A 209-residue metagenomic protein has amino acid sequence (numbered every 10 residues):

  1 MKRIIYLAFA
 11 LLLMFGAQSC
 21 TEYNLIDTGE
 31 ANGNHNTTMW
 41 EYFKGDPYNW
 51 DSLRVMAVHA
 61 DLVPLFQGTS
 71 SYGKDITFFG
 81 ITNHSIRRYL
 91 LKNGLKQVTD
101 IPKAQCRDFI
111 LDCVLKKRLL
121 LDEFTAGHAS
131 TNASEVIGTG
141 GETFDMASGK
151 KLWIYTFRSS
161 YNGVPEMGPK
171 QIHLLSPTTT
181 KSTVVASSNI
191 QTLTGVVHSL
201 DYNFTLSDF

Functional and structural regions predicted by a protein language model:
M1-I4, L13-F43, D208: Bacterial Sec-dependent N-terminal signal peptides
T21-G29, S52, L95-K96, A104 (+3 more regions): Intrinsically disordered, low-complexity linkers and terminal regions that flank or interleave Cys/His-based
M39-D75: Post-signal-peptide N-terminal segment of Sec-exported extracytoplasmic proteins
F43-D51, G80, D100-Q105: Soluble non-cytosolic domains of exported or imported proteins
V58-L62, N83-L95, L111-L119: Sec-exported extracytoplasmic/periplasmic mature domains
S70-R87, N132-E135: Acidic helix-start/capping segments at beta-turn-to-alpha-helix junctions
F79-I86, I190-D208: FKBP-type peptidyl-prolyl cis-trans isomerase
D100-V184: Aromatic/histidine-rich interaction motifs
